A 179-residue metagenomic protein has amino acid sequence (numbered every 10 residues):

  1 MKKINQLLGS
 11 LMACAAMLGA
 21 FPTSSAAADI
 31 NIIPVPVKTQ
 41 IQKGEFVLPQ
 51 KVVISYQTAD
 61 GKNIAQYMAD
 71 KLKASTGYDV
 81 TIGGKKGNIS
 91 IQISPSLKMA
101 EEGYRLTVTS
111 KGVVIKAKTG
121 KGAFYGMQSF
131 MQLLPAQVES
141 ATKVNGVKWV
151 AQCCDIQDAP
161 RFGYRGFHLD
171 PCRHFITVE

Functional and structural regions predicted by a protein language model:
M1-L11: Bacterial N-terminal signal peptides that target proteins for export
G9-A20: Bacterial N-terminal signal peptides
A26-F162: Contiguous, structured surface segment used for ligand recognition
R165-L169: Hydrophobic faces of well-ordered beta-strands that scaffold small-molecule active sites in alpha/beta enzyme cores
D170-E179: A conserved hydrophobic secondary-structure block that centers on an alpha-helix together with its immediately flanking
